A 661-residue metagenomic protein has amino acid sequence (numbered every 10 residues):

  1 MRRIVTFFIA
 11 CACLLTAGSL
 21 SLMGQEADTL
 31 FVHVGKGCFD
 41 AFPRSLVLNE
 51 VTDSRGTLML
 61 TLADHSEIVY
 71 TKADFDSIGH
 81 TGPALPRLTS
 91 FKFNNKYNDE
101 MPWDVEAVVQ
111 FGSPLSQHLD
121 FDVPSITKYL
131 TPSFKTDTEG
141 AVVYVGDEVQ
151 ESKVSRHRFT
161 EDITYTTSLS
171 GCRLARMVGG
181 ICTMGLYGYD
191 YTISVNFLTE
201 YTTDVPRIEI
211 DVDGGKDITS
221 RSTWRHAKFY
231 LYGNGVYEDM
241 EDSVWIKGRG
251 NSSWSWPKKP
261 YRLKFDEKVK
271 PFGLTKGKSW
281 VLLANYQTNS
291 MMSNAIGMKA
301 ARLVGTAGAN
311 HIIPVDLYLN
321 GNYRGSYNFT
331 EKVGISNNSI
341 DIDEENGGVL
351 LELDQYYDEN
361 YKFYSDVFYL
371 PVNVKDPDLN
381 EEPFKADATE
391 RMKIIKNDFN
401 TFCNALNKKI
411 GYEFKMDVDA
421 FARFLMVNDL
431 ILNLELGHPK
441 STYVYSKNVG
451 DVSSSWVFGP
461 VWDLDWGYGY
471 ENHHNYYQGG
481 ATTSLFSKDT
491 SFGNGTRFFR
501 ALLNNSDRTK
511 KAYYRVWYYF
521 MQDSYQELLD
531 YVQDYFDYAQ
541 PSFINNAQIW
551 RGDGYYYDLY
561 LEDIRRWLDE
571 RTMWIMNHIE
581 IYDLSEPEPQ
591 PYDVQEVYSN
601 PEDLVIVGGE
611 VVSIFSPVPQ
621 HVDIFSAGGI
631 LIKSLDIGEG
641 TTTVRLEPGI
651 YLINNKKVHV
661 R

Functional and structural regions predicted by a protein language model:
F8-G18: Bacterial N-terminal signal peptides
A17, L22-E26: Boundary at the C-terminal end of the N-terminal hydrophobic targeting segment
A27-D28, V34-T203: Beta-rich interaction/scaffold domains
F39, Q595-R661: C-terminal outer-membrane/trafficking sorting elements
S194-Y237, S243: N-terminal module-boundary/linker segments of secreted carbohydrate-active enzymes
R225-A284: Conserved oxyanion/phosphate-binding beta-strand-loop segments in alpha/beta enzyme cores
M240-V244, S252, W256-P257, K375-H438 (+2 more regions): Middle-to-C-terminal accessory/interaction subdomains
R262-K270, A284-Y286, G305-N310, N322-V427: Internal "kinase-insert"/substrate-recognition segments embedded within catalytic cores of ATP-dependent enzymes
